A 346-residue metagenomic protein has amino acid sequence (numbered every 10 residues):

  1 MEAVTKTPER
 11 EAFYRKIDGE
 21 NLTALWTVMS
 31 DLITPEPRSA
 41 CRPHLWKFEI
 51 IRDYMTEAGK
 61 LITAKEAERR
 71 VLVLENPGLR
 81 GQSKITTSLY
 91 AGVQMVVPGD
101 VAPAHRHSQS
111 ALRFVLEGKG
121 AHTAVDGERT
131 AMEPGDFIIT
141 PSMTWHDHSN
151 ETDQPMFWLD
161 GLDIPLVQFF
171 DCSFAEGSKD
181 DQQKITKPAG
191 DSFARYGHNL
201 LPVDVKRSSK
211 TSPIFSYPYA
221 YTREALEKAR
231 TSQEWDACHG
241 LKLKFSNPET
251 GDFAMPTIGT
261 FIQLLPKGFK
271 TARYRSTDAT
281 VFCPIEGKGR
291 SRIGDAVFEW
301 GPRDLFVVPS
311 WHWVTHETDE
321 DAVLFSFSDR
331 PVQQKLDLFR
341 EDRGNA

Functional and structural regions predicted by a protein language model:
M1-C41, W46-E49, E249-P256, T260-Q263 (+3 more regions): C-terminal functional regions that serve as terminal interaction/effector modules
M1-F13, E151-K210, F215, T318-A346: Double-stranded beta-helix
M1-T86, E176, Q183-T257, F261: A short, N-terminal "cap"/entry segment at the start of jelly-roll beta-barrel domains of the cupin/DSBH fold
L72-E75, G92-V97, L159, K244-S246 (+2 more regions): Residues in well-ordered beta-strands of folded domains
G78, M95-D100, S108, L116-K119 (+4 more regions): Short, flexible loop/turn elements at secondary-structure junctions
L79-Y90, V97-L112, G127, T250-G259 (+1 more regions): A short beta-loop-beta micro-motif enriched in histidine and acidic residues
V97-P134, P141-T144, R275-P302: A short beta-strand-loop-beta hairpin characteristic of the jelly-roll/cupin
V125, A131-T152, W158-D163, I293 (+2 more regions): Conserved metal-binding segment of the jelly-roll/cupin
